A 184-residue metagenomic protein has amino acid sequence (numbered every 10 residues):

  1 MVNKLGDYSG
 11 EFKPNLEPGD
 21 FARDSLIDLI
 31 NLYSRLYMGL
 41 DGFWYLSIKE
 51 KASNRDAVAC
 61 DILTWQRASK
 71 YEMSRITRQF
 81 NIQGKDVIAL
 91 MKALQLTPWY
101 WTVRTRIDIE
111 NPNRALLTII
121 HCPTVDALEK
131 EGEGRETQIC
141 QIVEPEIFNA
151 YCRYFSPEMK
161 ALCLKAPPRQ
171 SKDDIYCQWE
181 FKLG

Functional and structural regions predicted by a protein language model:
M1-L116, H121-P123, A127-V143, R153-Q178 (+1 more regions): N-terminal accessory segment detector
